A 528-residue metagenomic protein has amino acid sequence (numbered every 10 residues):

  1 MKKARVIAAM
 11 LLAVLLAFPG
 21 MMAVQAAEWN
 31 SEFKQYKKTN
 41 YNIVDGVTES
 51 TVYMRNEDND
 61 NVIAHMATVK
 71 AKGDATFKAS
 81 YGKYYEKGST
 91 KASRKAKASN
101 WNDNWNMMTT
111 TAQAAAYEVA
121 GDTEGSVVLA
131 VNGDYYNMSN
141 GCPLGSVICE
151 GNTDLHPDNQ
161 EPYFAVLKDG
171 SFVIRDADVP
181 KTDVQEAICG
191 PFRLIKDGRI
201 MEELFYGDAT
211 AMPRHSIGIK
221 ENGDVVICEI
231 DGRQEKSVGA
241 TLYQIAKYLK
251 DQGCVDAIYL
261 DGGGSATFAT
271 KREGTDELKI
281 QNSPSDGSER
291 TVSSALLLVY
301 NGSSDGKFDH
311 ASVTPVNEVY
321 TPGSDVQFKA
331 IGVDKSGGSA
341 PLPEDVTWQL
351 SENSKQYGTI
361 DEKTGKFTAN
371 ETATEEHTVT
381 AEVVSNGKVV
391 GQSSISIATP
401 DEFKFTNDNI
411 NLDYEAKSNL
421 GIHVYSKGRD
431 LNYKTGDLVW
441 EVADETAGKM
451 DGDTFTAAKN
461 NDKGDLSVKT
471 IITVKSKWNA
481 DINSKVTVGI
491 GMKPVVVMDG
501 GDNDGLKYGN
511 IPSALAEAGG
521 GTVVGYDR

Functional and structural regions predicted by a protein language model:
V24-P157: Zymogen propeptides
K38, V131-G207: Active-site-adjacent helix-turn-beta-strand microarchitecture at beta-sheet edges that either contains or buttresses
N140-D158, E203-V255, A266-K307, T314: Conserved, well-ordered active-site substructure
L297-Q327, N386-N419, K427, D481-V495: Short S/T/G/P-enriched beta-strand
S324-G338, V379, A416-D430: Beta-strand-rich structural segments
A340-S354, N432-E445, M498: Change to "...patches in solvent-exposed regions of secreted, membrane-anchored, or virion-exposed structural
S351-K366, E441-A458: Low-complexity "stalk/linker" and mucin-like segments enriched in Ser/Thr/Pro/Ala/Gly
P494-R528: Acidic Gly/Asp/Thr-rich repetitive segments characteristic of extracellular carbohydrate-active and adhesion proteins
